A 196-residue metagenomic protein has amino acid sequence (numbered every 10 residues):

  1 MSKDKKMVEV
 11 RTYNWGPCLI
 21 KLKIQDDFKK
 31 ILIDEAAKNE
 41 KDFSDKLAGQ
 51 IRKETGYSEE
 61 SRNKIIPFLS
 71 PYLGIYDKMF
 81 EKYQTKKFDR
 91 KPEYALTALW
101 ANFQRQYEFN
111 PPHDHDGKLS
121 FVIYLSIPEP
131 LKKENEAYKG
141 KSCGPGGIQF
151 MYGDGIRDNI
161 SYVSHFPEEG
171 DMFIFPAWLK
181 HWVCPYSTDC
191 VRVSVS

Functional and structural regions predicted by a protein language model:
S2-W100, Q104-N110: Non-heme Fe(II)/2-oxoglutarate
T97-I174, C184, V191: Catalytic core of non-heme Fe(II) oxygenases with the double-stranded beta-helix
H181: Glycine-rich nucleotide phosphate-binding loop and flanking beta-alpha elements of Rossmann-like dinucleotide-binding
S194: A domain-level signal for the structural core that forms small-molecule/cofactor-binding pockets and catalytic centers
